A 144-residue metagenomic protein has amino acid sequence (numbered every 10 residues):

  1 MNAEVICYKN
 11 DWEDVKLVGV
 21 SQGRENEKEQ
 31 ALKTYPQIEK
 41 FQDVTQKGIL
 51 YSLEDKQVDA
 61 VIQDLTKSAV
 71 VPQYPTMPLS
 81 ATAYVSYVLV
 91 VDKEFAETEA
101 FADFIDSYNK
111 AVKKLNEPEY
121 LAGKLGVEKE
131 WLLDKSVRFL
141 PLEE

Functional and structural regions predicted by a protein language model:
M1-D59, L65-A69: Bilobed "Venus flytrap"/periplasmic-binding protein-like clamshell domains and structurally analogous long
A3-E13, Y84-A100: A bilobed periplasmic-binding-protein/Venus flytrap-type ligand-binding module shared by bacterial periplasmic
N26, K47, F95-E99, N116: Soluble non-cytosolic domains of exported or imported proteins
Q57, L65, Y108-E119, K129: Sec/Tat-exported extracytoplasmic proteins
D59-A60, Y87: Conserved active-site beta-strand-loop modules that form the wall/rim of enzyme catalytic pockets and either contain
V70-S80: Anionic-ligand binding region
A96-A111: Short amphipathic alpha-helical coupling segments at ligand-binding clamshell hinges and other catalytic/signaling
N116-E144: An extracytoplasmic/periplasmic, membrane-proximal ligand-sensing/linker region
